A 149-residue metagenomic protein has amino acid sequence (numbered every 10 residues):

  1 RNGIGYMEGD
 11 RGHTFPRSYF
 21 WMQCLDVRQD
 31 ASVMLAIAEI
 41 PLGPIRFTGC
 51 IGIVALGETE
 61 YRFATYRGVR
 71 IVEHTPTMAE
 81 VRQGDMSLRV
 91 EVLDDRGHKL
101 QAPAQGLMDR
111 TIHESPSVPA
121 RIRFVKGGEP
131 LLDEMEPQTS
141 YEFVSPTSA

Functional and structural regions predicted by a protein language model:
R1-A149: Structured soluble/peripheral alpha/beta segments that form catalytic or ligand/cofactor-binding pockets
